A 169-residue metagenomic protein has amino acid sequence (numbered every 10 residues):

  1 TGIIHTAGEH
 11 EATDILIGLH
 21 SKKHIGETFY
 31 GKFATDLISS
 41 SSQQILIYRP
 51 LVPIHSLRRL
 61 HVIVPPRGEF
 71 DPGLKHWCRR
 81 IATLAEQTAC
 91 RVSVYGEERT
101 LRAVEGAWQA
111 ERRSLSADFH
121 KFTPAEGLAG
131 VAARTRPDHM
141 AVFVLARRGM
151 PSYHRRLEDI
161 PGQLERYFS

Functional and structural regions predicted by a protein language model:
T1-T6, E97-E98, L115-R134: A short, well-structured beta->alpha microelement
H5-A7, V52-P53: Short hydrophobic/aromatic-rich motifs at helix boundaries and adjacent loops
H10, T135-P137: Active-site charged/polar residues at nucleotide-handling catalytic sites that mediate phosphoryl, nucleotidyl
T13-D14, L19-R99, A103-G106, R112-F122 (+2 more regions): Intrinsically disordered or low-complexity boundary/linker segments at protein termini and domain junctions
